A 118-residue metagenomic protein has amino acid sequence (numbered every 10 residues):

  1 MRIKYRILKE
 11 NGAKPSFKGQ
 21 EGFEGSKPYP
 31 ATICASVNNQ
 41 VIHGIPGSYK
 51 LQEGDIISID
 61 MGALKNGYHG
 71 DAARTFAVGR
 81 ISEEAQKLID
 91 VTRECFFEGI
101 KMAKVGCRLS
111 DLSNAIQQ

Functional and structural regions predicted by a protein language model:
M1-Q118: Active-site neighborhoods and metal-handling regions in enzymes and metal-associated proteins
